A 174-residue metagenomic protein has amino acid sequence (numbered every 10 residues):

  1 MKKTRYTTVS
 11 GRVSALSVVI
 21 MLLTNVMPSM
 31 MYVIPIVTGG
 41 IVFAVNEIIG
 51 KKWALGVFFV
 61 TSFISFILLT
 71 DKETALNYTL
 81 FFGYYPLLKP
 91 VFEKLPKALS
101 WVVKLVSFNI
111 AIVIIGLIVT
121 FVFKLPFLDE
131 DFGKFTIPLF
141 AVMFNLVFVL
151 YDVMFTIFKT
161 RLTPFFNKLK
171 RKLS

Functional and structural regions predicted by a protein language model:
M1-I48, K52-W53: Hydrophobic transmembrane alpha-helices
K3, T7, T136-S174: Alpha-helical transmembrane segments and their cytosolic interface
T7-R12, V33, L55-F59, A75-L76 (+2 more regions): Hydrophobic alpha-helical transmembrane segments
L22-M31, S62-V91: Interfacial aromatic-anchored transmembrane helix boundaries in multi-pass membrane proteins
T38, V57-S65, F81-F82, K104-F108: Transmembrane alpha-helical core residues of multi-pass small-molecule transporters, especially secondary transporters
D71, V106-V122, N145-V149, V153: Mid-bilayer segments of alpha-helical transmembrane spans in multi-pass integral membrane proteins that mediate
T79-L117: Short helix-perturbing small/polar motifs within transmembrane alpha-helices
F121-F135: Membrane-interface helix termini and inter-helical loops of multi-pass transporters
